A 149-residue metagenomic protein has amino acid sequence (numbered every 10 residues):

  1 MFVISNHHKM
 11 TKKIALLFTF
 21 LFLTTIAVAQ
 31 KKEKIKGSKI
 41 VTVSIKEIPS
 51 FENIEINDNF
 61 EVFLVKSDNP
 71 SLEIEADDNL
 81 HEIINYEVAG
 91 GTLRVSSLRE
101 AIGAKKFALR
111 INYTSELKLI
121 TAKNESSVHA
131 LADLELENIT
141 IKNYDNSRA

Functional and structural regions predicted by a protein language model:
M1-T11: N-terminal secretory signal peptides that target proteins for export/translocation
I4, I14, V28-L80, L98-R110 (+1 more regions): Short acidic/polar N-terminal linker immediately downstream of export determinants
T11-T19: Sec-dependent signal peptide recognition, specifically the positively charged N-region followed immediately by
F20-V28: Hydrophobic h-region of N-terminal signal peptides that target proteins for export in Gram-negative bacteria
E47-I54, K66-S71, V88-T92, N112-K123 (+1 more regions): Short "repeat-start/strand-capping" segments in structured domains, especially the N-termini of parallel beta-helix
F60, S126, S147-R148: Serine/threonine-enriched low-complexity regions in disordered or flexible coil/loop segments
E82-I84: Short beta-strand/loop motifs in extracellular/secreted proteins, especially within beta-sandwich accessory domains
E87-R94, R99, G103: Surface-exposed, well-ordered secondary-structure segments
